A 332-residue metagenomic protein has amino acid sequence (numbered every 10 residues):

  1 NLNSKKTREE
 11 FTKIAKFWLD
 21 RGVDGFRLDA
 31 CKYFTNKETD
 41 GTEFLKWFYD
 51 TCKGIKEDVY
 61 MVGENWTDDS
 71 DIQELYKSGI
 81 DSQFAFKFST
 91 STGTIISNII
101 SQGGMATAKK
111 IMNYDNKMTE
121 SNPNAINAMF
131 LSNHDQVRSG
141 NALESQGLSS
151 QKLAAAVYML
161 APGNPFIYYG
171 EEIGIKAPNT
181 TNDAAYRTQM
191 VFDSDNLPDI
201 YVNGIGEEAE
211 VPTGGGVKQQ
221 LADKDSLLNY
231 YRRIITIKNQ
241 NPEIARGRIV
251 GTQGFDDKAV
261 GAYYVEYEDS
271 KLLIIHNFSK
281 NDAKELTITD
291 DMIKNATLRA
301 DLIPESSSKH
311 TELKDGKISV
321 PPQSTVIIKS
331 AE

Functional and structural regions predicted by a protein language model:
N1-F17, R21, C31: Active-site-adjacent "subsite" loops/lids of carbohydrate-active enzymes
T12-L19, Y49, K53, A128 (+2 more regions): Non-transmembrane alpha-helical segments in soluble domains of secreted/periplasmic/extracellular proteins
K13-I14, D24-P123, N127, G147-L148 (+5 more regions): Active-site-proximal helices and loops of the catalytic beta/alpha 8
L19, L131-R138: Catalytic grooves of carbohydrate-active enzymes
H134, I234, Q323: A residue-level signal for conserved active-site and pocket-lining positions in enzyme catalytic cores
S145-E285, M292-I293, V320: Loop/helix patches that line or flank the sugar-binding groove of alpha-linked glycan CAZymes
Y230, T311-E332: C-terminal beta-strand-rich structural cap/linker in extracellular carbohydrate-active enzymes
D282-S306: Beta-strand-rich binding/interaction modules
